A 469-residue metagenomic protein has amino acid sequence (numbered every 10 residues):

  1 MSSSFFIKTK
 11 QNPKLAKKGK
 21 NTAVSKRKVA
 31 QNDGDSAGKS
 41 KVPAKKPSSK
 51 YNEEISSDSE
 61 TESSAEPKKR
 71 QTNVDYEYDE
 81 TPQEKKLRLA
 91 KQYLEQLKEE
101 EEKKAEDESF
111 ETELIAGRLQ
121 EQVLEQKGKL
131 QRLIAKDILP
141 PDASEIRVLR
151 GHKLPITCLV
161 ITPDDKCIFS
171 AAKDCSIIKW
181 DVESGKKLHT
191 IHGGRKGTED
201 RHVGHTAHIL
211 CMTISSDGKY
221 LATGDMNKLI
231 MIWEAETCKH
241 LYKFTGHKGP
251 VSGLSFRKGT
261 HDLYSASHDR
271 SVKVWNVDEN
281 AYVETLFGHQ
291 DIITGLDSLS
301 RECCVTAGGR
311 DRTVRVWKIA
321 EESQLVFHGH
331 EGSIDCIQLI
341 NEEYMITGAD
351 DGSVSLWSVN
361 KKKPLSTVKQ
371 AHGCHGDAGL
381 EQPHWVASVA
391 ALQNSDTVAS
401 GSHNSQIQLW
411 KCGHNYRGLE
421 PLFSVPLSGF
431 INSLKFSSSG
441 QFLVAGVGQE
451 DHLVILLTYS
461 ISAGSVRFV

Functional and structural regions predicted by a protein language model:
M1-L154, L457, F468-V469: Intrinsically disordered terminal extensions that flank WD40 beta-propeller domains in eukaryotic WD-repeat scaffold
L149-I156, G193-I209, T245-V251, F287-I293 (+4 more regions): WD40/WD-repeat beta-propeller blade N-cap
V160-D165, A171, M212-G218, G224 (+6 more regions): Loop/turn segments within WD40 beta-propeller blades
K166-F169, G218-A222, M231, H240-Y242 (+9 more regions): Structural hallmark of WD40 beta-propellers
A171-D174, G224-N227, A266-D269, A307-D311 (+3 more regions): Conserved strand-to-loop turn within each blade of WD40 beta-propeller repeats
I177-D181, I230-W233, L254, V272-W275 (+5 more regions): WD40-repeat beta-propellers
V182-S184, A235-T237, V277-N280, K318-E322 (+2 more regions): Short loop/turn segments that connect beta-strands within beta-propeller blades
S437-V469: Blade-level signature of beta-propeller repeat domains, shared across WD40, Kelch, NHL, RCC1 and BNR/Asp-box propellers
